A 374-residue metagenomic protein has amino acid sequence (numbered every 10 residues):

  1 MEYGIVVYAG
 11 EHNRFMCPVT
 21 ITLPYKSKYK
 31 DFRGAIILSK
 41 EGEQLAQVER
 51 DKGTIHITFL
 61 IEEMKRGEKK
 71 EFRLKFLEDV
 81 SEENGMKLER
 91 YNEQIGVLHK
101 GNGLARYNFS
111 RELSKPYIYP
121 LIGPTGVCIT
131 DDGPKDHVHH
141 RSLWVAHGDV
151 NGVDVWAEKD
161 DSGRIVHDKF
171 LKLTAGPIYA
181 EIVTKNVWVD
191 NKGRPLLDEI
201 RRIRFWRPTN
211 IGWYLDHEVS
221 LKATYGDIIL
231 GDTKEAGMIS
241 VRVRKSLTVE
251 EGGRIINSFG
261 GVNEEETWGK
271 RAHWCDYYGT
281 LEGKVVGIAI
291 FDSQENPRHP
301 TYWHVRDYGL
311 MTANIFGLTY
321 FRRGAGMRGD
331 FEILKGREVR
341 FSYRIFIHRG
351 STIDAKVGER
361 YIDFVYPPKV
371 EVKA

Functional and structural regions predicted by a protein language model:
M1-G85, Y107-K185: Alpha-mannosidase-like glycoside hydrolase catalytic domains involved in N-glycan trimming, generalizing to other
I5-V7, V97-G101, L215-A223: Short, well-ordered beta-strand segments enriched in hydrophobic/aromatic residues
R50-M64, F291-A374: Beta-strand-rich recognition/accessory modules
K69-E78, T184-N186, R201, H217 (+1 more regions): Short, hydrophobic/aromatic-enriched beta-strand segments in well-ordered soluble domains
E83-N108: An acidic-aromatic substrate-binding cleft motif
L88-E89, T184-T233: Acidic, contiguous internal or C-terminal segments within carbohydrate-active enzymes that form a structured patch used
V127, H137-D160, E264, W274-F331: Surface-exposed beta-strand/loop segments enriched in Pro/Gly
D227, T233-Y302: Active-site/ligand-binding surface loops and adjacent short beta/alpha elements that line catalytic pockets across
